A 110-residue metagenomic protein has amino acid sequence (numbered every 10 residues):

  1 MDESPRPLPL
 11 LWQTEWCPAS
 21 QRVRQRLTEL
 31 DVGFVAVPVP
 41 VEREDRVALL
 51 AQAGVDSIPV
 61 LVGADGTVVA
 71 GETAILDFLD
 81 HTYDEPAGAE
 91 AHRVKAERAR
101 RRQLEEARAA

Functional and structural regions predicted by a protein language model:
M1-V35: Local sequence-structure signature of Cys/Sec-based thiol-disulfide redox active-site neighborhoods
P18-A19, V41, T67-V68: Glycine-/small-residue-rich active-site loops that bind phosphorylated ligands and cofactors
V39-V55: Thioredoxin-like thiol-disulfide oxidoreductase module
P40, G63, H92: Residue-level "edge-of-site" marker
P59-V68: A short, hydrophobic beta-strand/beta-hairpin element that forms part of a small beta-sheet core
E85-A110: The first long alpha-helix at the start of the GST-like C-terminal all-alpha domain
